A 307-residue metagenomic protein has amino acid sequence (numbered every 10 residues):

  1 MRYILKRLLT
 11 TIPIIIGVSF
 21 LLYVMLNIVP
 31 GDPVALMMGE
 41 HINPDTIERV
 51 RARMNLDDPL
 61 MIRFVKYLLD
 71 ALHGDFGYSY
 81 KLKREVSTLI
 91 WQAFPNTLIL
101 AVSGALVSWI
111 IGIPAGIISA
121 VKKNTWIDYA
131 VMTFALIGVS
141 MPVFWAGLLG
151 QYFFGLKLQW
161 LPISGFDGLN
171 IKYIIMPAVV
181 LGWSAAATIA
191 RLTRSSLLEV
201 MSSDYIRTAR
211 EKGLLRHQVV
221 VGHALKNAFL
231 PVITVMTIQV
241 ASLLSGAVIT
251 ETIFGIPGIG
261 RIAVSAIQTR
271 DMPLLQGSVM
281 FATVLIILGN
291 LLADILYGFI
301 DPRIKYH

Functional and structural regions predicted by a protein language model:
R2-Y3, I90-I127, V143, G168-H307: Alpha-helical transmembrane segments of integral membrane proteins, especially multi-pass inner/plasma-membrane
L5-I15: N-terminal signal-anchor/signal peptide hydrophobic helix marking the start of the first transmembrane segment
L8, T46, V50, L60-F76 (+8 more regions): Hydrophobic alpha-helical segments of integral membrane proteins, encompassing both true transmembrane helices
I14-V65, L158-M176: Hydrophobic alpha-helical transmembrane segments of membrane transport/permease proteins and related membrane-embedded
I15, S19, Y23-I28, F144 (+4 more regions): Membrane-embedded alpha-helical segments of multi-pass transporters/permeases
L22-I28, D58, K66-L69, T133-L161 (+1 more regions): Membrane-water interface segments at the C-terminal ends of transmembrane alpha-helices in multi-pass inner-membrane
M25, V29, M37, H41-I42 (+10 more regions): Hydrophobic aliphatic residues
D57-I113: An internal, D/E-rich "acidic patch" concept
